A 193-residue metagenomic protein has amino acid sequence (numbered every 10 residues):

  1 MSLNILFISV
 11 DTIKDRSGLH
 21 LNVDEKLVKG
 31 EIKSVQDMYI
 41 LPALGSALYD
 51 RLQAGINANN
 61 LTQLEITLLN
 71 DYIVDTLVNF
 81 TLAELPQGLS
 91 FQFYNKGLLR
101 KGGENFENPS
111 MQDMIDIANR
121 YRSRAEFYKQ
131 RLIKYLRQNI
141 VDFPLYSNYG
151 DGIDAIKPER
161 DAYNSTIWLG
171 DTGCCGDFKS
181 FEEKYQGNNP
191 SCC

Functional and structural regions predicted by a protein language model:
M1-V74, G88-C193: Conserved short "hinge" loops at termini or chain/domain junctions
